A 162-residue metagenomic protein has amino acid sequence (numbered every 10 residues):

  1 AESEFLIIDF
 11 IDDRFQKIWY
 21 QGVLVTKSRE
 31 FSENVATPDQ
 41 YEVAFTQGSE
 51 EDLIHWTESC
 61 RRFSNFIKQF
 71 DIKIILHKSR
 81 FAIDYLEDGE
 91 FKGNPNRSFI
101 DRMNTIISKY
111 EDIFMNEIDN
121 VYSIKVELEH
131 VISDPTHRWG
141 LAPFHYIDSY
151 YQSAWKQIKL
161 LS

Functional and structural regions predicted by a protein language model:
A1-G22: Conserved SGNH/GDSL esterase-like catalytic core that processes O-acyl groups on lipids and polysaccharides
E2, W56-I75, K109-I124: A structural motif corresponding to the C-terminal end of an alpha-helix and its immediate exit/capping segment
R14-W19, A82-D88, V131-T136: Short catalytic/ligand-binding loop motif for oxyanion handling, primarily in non-cytosolic enzymes, centered on
Y20-L53, D84-S98: A solvent-exposed, charged loop/short amphipathic helix patch at secondary-structure junctions
S49-N65, N96-I113, D148-Q152: Well-ordered, non-membrane alpha-helical segments in soluble/globular domains
L76-R80, D119-H137: Acidic carboxylate-rich catalytic motifs and surrounding loops in phosphoryl-/glycosyl-chemistry enzymes
D84-K125: Substrate-gating cap/lid alpha-helix
R138-S162: Histidine-centered active-site loop/cap adjacent to the catalytic His in serine esterases/O-acetyl transfer systems
